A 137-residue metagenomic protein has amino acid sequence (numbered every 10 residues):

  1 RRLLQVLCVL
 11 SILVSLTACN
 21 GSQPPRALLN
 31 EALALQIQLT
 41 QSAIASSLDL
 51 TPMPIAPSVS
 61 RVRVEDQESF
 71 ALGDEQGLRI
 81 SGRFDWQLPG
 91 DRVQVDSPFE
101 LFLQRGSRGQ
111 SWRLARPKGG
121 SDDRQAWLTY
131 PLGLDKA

Functional and structural regions predicted by a protein language model:
R1-L7: Bacterial N-terminal signal peptides that target proteins for export
S15-A18: C-terminal motif of bacterial Sec signal peptides marking the signal peptidase cleavage site
N20-S22: Bacterial signal peptide processing site
P25-A27, I37-S81: Post-signal-peptide N-terminal segment of Sec-exported extracytoplasmic proteins
L28-L29, L33-A34, L39-S42, G120-G133: Extracellular/lumenal and peripheral-membrane lipid-interaction modules
D85-A115: A short, surface-exposed beta-strand/turn
S97, R108-A137: Low-complexity, intrinsically disordered terminal/linker segments enriched in charged and Gly/Pro repeats
